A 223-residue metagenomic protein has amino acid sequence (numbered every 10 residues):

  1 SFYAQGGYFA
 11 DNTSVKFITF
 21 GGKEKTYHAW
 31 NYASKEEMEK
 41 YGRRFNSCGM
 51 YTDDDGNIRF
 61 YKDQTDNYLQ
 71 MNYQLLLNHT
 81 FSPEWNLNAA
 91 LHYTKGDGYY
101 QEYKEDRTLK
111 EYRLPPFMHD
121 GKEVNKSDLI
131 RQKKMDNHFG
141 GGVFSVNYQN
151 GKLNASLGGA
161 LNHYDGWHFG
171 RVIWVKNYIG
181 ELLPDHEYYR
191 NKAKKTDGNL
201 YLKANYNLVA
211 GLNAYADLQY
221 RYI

Functional and structural regions predicted by a protein language model:
S1-A29, L75-S82: Transmembrane beta-barrel wall of Gram-negative outer-membrane proteins
G7-F9, E39, R43, H79 (+1 more regions): A generic structural signal for short, solvent-exposed coil/turn residues that cap or connect secondary-structure
S14-N72, G98-E102, K133-D136: Flexible loop and strand-edge segments within Gram-negative outer membrane beta-barrel domains
N67-I223: Face-selective signature of the C-terminal outer-membrane beta-barrel domain
